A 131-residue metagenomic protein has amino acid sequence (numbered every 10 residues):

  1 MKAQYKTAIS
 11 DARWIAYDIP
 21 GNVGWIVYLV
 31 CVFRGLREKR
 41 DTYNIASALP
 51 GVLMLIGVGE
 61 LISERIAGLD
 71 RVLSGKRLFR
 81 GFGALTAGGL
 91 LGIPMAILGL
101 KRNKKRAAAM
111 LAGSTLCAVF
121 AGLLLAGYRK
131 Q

Functional and structural regions predicted by a protein language model:
M1-Q131: Short amphipathic, positively biased membrane-proximal segments that drive organelle/inner-membrane targeting
